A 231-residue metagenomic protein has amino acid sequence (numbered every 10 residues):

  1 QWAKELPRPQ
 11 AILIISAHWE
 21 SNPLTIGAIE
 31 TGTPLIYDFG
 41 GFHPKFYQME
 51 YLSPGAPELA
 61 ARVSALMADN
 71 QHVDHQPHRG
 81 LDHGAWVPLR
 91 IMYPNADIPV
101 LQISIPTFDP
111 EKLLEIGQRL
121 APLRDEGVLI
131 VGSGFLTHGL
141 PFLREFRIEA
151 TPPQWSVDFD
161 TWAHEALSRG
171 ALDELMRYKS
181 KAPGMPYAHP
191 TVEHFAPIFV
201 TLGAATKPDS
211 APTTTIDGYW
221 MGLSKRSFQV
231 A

Functional and structural regions predicted by a protein language model:
Q1-D74: A short aromatic-anchored loop/beta-hairpin motif
K4-L6, M92-A96, P122: Solvent-exposed alpha-helices and their adjacent loops that cap or buttress functional pockets in soluble metabolic
S16-W19, R79, S133-L136: Short, well-ordered beta-to-alpha junction loops that form the rim of enzyme active sites and present histidine/acidic
I26-G27, V128-I130: Hydrophobic aliphatic residue packing
G32-Y37, I91-M92, R169-A171: Short hydrophobic/aromatic-rich motifs at helix boundaries and adjacent loops
D38-H43, Y93-L101, M176: Short, basic/glycine-rich phosphate-binding loops at helix/coil junctions that contact nucleotide phosphates
E50-T107, E111-I116: A substrate-binding/cap region within the structured catalytic cores of diverse enzymes
R62-A65, D69, I98-L101, T107-L129 (+1 more regions): Surface-exposed, charge/polar-rich loops and edge strands
